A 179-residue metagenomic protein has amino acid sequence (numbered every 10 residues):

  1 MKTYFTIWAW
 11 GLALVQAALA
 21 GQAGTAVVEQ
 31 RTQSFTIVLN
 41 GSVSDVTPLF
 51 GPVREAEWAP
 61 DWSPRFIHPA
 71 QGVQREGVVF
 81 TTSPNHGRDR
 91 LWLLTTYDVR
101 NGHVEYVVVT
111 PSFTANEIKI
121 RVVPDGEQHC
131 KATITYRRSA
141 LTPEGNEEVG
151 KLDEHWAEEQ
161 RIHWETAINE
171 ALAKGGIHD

Functional and structural regions predicted by a protein language model:
M1-F5: Positively charged n-region of N-terminal signal peptides that target proteins for export
I7-A17: Bacterial N-terminal signal peptides
L19-G72: Hydrophobic ligand-binding cavity/cleft-lining segments
V38, R54-W58, R65-S112, E117 (+1 more regions): Glycine-rich portal/gate segments that line the openings of hydrophobic small-molecule binding cavities
L39, V43, G87, E154-A157 (+1 more regions): Solvent-exposed, acidic/flexible segments
N40-S44, T96-G102, R121-K131: A short, structured loop/turn motif at beta-sheet edges
V46-F50, L94, Y106, A132-I134: Hydrophobic pocket/interface hotspot
V109-I162: Beta-strand/loop substructures that line and gate deep hydrophobic ligand-binding cavities in soluble
